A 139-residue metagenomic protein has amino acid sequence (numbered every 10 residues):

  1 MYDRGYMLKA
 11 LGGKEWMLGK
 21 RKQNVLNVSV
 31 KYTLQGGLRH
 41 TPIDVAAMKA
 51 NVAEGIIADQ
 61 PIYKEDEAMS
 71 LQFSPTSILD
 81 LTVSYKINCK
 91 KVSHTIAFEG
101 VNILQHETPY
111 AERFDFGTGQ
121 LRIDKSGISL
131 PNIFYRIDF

Functional and structural regions predicted by a protein language model:
M1-G37: Gram-negative outer-membrane beta-barrel transporters
M1-Y2, S70-F73: Outer-membrane beta-barrel proteins
L26, K31-D59, F73-D80, Y85-F139: C-terminal beta-signal and adjacent terminal beta-strands/loops of Gram-negative outer-membrane beta-barrel proteins
D66-A68: Outer membrane beta-barrel transmembrane domains
